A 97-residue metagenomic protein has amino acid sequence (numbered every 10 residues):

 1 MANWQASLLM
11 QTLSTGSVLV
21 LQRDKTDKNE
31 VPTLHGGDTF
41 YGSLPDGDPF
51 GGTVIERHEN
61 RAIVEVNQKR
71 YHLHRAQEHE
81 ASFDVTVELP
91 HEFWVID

Functional and structural regions predicted by a protein language model:
A2-Q22, K69-D97: Intrinsically disordered, low-complexity, charged/polar segments
L9-Q11, P32, G52-E56: Short, exposed beta-strand/loop patches in secreted or surface proteins that constitute
G16, N29-P45: Short coil-to-beta transition motif at edge beta-strands of beta-rich domains
K25: Short helix->loop/beta-hairpin flanking segments within DNA-binding domains
K28-N29, N67: A structural micro-motif recognizing beta-strand termini and the immediately following turn/loop segments
E30-V31, R61, S82-V85: Alpha-helical interaction segments
T39-Y41, G47-A76: Basic/aromatic-rich interaction segments and small domains that mediate binding to polyanionic partners
